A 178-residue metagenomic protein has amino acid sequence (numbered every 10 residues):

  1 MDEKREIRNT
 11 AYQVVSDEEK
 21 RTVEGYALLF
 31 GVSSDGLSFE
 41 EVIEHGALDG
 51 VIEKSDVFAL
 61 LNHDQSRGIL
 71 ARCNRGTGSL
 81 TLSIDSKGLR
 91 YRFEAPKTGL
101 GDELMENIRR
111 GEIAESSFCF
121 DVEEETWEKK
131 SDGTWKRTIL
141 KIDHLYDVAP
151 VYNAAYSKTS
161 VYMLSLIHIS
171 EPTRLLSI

Functional and structural regions predicted by a protein language model:
M1-S55: Polar/acidic, low-complexity leader/linker segments enriched in S/T/G and N/D
Y12-V14, L28-G31, L82-K87, E115 (+2 more regions): Surface-exposed molecular-recognition determinants
G36-F39, E103-L104, E128-D132, T159-Y162: A short secondary-structure junction signal
G50-I142: Structured, beta-strand-rich domain cores that present glycine/charged loop surfaces used to bind extended ligands
Y152-L164: Short acidic, Gly/Pro-enriched loop/turn segments at secondary-structure junctions
I167-I178: Single conserved hydrophobic/aromatic residue that forms the stacking wall/gate of nucleotide- or nucleobase-binding
